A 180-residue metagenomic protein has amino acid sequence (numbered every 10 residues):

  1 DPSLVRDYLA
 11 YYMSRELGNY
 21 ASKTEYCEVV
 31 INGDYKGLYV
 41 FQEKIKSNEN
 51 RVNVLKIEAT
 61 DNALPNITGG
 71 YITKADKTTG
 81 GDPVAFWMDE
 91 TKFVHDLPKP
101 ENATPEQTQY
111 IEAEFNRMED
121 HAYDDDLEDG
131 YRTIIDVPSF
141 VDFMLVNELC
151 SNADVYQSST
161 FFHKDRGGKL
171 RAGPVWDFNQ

Functional and structural regions predicted by a protein language model:
D1-Q180: Phosphate/dinucleotide-binding and metal-coordinating scaffold of catalytic cores in nucleotide-dependent enzymes
